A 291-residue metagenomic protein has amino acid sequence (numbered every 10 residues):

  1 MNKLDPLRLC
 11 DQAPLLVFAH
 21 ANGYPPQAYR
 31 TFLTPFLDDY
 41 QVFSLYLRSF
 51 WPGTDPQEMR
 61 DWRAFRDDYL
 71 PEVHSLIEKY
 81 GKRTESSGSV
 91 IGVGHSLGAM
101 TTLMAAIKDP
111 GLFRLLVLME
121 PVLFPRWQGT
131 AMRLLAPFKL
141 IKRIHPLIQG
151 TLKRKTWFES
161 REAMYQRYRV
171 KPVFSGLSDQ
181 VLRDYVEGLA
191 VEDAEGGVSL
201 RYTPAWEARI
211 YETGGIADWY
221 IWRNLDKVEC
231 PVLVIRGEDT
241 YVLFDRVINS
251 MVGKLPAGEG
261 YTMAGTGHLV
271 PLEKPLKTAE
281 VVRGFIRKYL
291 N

Functional and structural regions predicted by a protein language model:
M1-R8: A short loop-to-beta-strand scaffold at the N-terminal edge of the catalytic core in hydrolase folds
R8-E58, E72: Conserved HGGG/HGGXW glycine-rich cap/lid loop of the alpha/beta-hydrolase fold
F43, L47-V93, L134-L135, E280: Active-site loop/oxyanion-hole signature of alpha/beta-hydrolase fold enzymes
Y46-W51, V122, T266-G267: Short beta-to-alpha linker loops that shape the active-site pocket of alpha/beta-hydrolase fold enzymes
S89-A131: Conserved hydrolase catalytic core segment
L152-R209: Conserved alpha/beta-hydrolase catalytic His-Asp/Glu region
A190-G253, T262: Conserved serine/cysteine hydrolase catalytic core
T266-P275: Catalytic histidine-centered segment of alpha/beta-hydrolase-like enzymes
